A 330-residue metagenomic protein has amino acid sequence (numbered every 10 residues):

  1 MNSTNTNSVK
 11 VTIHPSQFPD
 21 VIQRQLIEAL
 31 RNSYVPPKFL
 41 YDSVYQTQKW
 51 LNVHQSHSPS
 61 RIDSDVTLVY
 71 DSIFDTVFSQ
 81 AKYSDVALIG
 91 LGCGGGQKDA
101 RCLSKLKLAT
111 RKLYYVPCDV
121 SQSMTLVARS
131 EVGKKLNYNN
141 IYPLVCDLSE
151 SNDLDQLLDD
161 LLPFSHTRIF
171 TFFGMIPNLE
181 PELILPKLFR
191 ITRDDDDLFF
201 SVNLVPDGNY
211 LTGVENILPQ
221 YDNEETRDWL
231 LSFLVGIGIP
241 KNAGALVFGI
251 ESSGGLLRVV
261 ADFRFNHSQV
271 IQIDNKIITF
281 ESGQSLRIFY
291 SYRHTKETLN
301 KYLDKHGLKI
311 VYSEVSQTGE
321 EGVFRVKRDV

Functional and structural regions predicted by a protein language model:
M1-I89, G96-L144, S151-N152, L158-D159 (+4 more regions): Rossmann-like AdoMet
L88-G92, Y115-P117, D197-V202, Y312: A structural signal for short, well-ordered beta-strand segments and their strand-loop junctions that often border
G133, L154-L157, E180-P181, F189-T192: Hydrophobic transmembrane helix bundles of membrane-integrated enzymes that assemble and modify cell-envelope
V145, T171-G174, V202-L204: Short, structured patches in soluble enzyme cores that scaffold and shape functional sites
L162-R190: A short SAM/SAH-binding and catalytic strip from SAM-dependent methyltransferases
T192-G208: Conserved beta-strand signature within the Rossmann-like core of class I S-adenosyl-L-methionine
I217-L308: Substrate-binding/catalytic lobe of Class I Rossmann-like enzymes that use SAM or dcSAM, i.e., the mid-to-C-terminal
V311-V330: C-terminal/domain-terminus segments
